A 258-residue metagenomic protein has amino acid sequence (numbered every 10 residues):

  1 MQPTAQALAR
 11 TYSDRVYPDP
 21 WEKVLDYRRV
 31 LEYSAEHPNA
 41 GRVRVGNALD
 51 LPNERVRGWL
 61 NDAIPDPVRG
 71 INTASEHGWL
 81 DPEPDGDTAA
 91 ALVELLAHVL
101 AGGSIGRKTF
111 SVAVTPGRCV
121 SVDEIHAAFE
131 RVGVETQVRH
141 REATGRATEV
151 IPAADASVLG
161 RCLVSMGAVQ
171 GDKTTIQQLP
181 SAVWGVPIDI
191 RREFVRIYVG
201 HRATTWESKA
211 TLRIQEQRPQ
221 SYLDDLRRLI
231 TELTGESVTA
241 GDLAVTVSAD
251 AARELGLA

Functional and structural regions predicted by a protein language model:
M1-E22: Basic, low-complexity segments
P20-A40: Short, amphipathic alpha-helical "recognition" segments used to contact nucleic acids or chromatin
G41-L49: Short alpha-helical "recognition helix" segments of helix-turn-helix
L51-P67: Major-groove recognition helix of helix-turn-helix-like DNA-binding domains
N61-P65, I71-E236: Intein-associated homing endonuclease modules of the LAGLIDADG/DOD-type, together with closely related HINT-family
V158-L159, A251-L257: Short, charged/polar, Gly/Pro-enriched secondary-structure boundary elements
G241-E254: Beta-rich nucleic-acid/ligand-interaction surfaces
